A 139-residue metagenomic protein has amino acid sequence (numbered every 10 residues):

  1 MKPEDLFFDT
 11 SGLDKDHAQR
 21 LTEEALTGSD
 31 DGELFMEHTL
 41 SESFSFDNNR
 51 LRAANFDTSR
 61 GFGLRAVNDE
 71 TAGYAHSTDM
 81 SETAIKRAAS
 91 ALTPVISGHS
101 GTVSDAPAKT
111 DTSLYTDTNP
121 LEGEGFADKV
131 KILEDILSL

Functional and structural regions predicted by a protein language model:
M1-L139: Active-site bordering "gate/hinge" segments that shape substrate access to catalytic or cofactor-binding pockets
